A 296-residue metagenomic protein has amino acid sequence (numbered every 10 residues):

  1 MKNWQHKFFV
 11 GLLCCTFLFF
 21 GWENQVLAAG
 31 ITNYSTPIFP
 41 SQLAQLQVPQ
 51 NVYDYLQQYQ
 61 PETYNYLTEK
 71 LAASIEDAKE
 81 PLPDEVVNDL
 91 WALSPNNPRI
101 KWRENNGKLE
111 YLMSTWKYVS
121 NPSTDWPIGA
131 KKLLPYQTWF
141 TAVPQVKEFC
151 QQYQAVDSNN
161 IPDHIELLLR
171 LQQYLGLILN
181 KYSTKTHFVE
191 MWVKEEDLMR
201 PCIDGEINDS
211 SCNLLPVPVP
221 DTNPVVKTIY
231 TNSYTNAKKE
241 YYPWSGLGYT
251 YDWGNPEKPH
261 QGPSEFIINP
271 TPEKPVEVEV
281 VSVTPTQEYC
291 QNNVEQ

Functional and structural regions predicted by a protein language model:
K2-G11: Bacterial N-terminal signal peptides that target proteins for export
G11-G21: Bacterial N-terminal signal peptides
V26-A29: Boundary at the C-terminal end of the N-terminal hydrophobic targeting segment
I31-T141: ADP-ribose/NAD+-binding catalytic cleft of ART/PARP-like enzymes
Y118, Q145-E148, E196-M199: Solvent-exposed loop/turn segments at secondary-structure junctions within structured extracellular/periplasmic domains
F140-P144, W192-K194: Short His-Asn-centered micro-motif
P144-L168: Short active-site loop/helix that positions an aromatic residue
Q172-Q296: Conserved NAD+-utilizing ADP-ribose enzyme module
